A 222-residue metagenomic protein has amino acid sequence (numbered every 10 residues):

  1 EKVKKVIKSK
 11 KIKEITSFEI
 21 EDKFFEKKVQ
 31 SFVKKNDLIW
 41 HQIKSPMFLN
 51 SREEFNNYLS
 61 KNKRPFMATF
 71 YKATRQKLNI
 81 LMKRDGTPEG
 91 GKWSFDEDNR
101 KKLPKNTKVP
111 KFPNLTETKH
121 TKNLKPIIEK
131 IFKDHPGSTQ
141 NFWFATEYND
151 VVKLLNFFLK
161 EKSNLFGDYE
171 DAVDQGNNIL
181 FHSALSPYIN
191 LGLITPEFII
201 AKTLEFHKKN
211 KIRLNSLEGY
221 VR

Functional and structural regions predicted by a protein language model:
K2-F144: Beta-rich, aromatic/charged-enriched effector core domains that present basic-aromatic interfaces for binding
L78-R222: Glycine/tryptophan-enriched, flexible segments
